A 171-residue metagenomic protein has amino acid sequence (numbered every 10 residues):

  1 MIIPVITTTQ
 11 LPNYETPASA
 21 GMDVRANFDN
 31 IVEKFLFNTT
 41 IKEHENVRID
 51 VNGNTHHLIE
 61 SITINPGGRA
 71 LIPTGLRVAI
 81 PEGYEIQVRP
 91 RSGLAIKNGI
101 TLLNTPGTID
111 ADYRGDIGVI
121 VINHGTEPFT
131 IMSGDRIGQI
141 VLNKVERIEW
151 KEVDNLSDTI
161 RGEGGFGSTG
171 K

Functional and structural regions predicted by a protein language model:
M1-K171: DUTPase catalytic domain/fold
